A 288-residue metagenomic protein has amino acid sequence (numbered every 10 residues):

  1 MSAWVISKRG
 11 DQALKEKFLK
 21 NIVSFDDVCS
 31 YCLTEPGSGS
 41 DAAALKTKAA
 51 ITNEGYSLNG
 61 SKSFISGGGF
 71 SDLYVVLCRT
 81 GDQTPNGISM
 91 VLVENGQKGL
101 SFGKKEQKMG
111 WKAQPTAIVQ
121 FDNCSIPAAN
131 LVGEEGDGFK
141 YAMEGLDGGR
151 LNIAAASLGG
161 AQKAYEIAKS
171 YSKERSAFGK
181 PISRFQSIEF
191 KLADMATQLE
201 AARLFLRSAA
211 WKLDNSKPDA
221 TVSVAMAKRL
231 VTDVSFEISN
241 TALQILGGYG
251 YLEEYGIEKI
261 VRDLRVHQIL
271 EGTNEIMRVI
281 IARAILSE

Functional and structural regions predicted by a protein language model:
M1-R9: Helix-loop "lid/cap" segments that line or gate small-molecule binding pockets
R9-L14, N21-D26, G39-A42, I51-Y56 (+3 more regions): Alpha-helical interface subdomain recognition
F25-L33: A short, Trp-centered hydrophobic/proline-enriched beta-strand micro-motif
S30, K46-K48, L73-L77, M90-L92 (+2 more regions): Conserved hydrophobic/aromatic beta-strand scaffold that supports enzyme active sites
G37-S40, F64-G67, R79-D82, K108-P115: Short Gly/Pro-enriched turn/cap motifs at secondary-structure boundaries
A44, K98-P127: Flexible, small-/acidic-enriched active-site or ligand-binding loops
G55, N59-F102: A short core secondary-structure module
D122-K140: Long, acidic (Asp/Glu-rich), low-complexity accessory segments flanking structured domains
